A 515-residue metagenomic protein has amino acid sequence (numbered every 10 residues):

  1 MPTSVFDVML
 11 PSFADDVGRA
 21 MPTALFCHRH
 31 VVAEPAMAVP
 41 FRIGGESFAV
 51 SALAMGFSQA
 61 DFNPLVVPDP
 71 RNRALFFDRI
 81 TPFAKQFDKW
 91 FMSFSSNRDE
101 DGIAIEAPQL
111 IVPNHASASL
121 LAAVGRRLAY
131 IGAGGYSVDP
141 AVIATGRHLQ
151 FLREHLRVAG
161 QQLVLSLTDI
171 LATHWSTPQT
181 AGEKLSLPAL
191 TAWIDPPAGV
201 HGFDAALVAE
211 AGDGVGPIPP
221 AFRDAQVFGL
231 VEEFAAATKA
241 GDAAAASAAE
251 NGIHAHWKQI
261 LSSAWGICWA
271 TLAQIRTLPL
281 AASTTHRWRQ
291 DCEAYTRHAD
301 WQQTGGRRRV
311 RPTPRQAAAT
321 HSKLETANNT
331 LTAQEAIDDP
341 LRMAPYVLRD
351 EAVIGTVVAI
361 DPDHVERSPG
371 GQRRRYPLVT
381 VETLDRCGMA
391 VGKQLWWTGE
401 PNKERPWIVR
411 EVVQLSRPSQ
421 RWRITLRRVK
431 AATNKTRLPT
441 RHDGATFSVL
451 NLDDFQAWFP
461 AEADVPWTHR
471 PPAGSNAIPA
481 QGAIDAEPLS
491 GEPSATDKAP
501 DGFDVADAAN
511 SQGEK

Functional and structural regions predicted by a protein language model:
M1-Q109, L120-L121, R127-G160, V164-L171 (+3 more regions): Long, charged/polar, low-complexity intrinsically disordered N-terminal extensions that precede catalytic
V8, A243-M389: Accessory interdomain/linker segments of ATP-dependent helicases and helicase-like nucleic-acid enzymes that mediate
V39-I43, P113-A116, T383-L384, G399-E400: Structural motif
M55, P64, N72-F76, P82-K85 (+1 more regions): Secondary-structure-rich domain cores
I105-H115, G392: Short glycine-rich phosphate-binding loop at a beta-alpha junction
H115-L121, T433-K435: Short acidic/polar inter-strand loop motif in beta-rich domains
T168, S176-R289: Long, charge-rich alpha-helical interaction segments
V391, L395-E400, E404-K515: C-terminal effector modules of nucleic-acid-centric enzymes and ribosome-associated factors
